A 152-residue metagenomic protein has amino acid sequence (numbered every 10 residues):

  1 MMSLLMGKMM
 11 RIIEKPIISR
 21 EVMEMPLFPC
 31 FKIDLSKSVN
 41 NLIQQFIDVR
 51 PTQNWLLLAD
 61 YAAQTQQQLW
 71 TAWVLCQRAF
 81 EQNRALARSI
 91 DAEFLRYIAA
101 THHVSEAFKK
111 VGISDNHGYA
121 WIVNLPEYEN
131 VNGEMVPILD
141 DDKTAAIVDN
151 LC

Functional and structural regions predicted by a protein language model:
M1-M9: N-terminal amphipathic/basic-hydrophobic helices that include classical n-h-c signal peptides and signal-anchor
G7, F31-D34, F94-T101: Short linear motifs at secondary-structure transitions and domain/linker junctions
R11-P16: Hydrophobic membrane-targeting and insertion signals
I17-S19, I47, F108-G112: A generic local secondary-structure boundary/capping motif
E21-E24, P29-R88: N-terminal interaction modules that seed assembly of large macromolecular complexes
N40-I47, S105-F108, A145-D149: Generic detector of well-ordered alpha-helical segments enriched in charged/polar residues, highlighting helical
T65-L125: Ordered, amphipathic secondary-structure segments that act as subunit-interaction surfaces in large macromolecular
I113-C152: Glycine-rich, aromatic-bearing surface loops/beta-hairpins
